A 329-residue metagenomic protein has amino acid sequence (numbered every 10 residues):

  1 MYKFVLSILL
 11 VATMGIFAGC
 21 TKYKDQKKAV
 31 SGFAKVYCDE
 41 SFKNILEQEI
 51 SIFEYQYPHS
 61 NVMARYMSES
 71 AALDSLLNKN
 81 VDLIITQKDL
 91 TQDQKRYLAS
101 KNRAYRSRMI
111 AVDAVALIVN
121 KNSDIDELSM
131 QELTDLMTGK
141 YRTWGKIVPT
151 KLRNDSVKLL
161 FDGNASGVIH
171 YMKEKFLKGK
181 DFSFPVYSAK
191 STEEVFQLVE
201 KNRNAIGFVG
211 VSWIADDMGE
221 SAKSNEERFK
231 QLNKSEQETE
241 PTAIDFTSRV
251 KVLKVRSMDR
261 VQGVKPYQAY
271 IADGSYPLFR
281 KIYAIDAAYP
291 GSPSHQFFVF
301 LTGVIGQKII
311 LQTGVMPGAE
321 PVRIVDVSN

Functional and structural regions predicted by a protein language model:
M1-F4: Positively charged n-region of N-terminal signal peptides that target proteins for export
S7-I16: Bacterial N-terminal signal peptides
C20-P58, V62-S70, D74-L77, V119-N329: Exported/periplasmic ABC-transporter solute-binding proteins
S70-K101, I214-D217: Pocket-flanking alpha-helical
I85-R108, A243, V250-K251, S257-Q262 (+1 more regions): Acidic, polar ligand-binding/catalytic clefts
R96-Y105, V112, K223-S235: A short, gly/pro- and small-residue-rich
I110-D113, L278-R280: Short, solvent-exposed loop/turn segments at the edges of secondary structure
